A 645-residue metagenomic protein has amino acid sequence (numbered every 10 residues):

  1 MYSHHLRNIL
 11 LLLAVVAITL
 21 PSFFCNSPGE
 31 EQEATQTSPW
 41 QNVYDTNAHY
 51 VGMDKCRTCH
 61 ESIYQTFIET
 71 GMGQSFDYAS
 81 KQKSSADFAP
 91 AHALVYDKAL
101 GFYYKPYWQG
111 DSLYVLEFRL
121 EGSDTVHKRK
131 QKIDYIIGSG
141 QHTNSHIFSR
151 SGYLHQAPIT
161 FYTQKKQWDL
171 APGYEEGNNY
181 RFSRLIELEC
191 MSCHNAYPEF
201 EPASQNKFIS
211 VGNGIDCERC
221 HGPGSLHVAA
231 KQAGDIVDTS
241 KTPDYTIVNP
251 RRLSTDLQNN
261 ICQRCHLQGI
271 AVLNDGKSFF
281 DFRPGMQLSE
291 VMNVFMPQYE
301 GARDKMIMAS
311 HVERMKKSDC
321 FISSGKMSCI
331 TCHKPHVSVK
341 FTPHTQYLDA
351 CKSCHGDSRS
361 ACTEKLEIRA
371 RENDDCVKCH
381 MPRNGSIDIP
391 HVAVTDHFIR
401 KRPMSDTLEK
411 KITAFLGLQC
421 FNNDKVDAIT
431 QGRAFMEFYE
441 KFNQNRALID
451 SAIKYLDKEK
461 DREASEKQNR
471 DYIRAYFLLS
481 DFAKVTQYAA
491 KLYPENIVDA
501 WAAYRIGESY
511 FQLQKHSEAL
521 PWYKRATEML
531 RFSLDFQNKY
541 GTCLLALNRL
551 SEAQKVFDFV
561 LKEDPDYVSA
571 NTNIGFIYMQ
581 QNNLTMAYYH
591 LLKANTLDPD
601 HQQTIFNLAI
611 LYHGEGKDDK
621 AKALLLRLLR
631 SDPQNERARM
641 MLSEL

Functional and structural regions predicted by a protein language model:
G29-W40, Y44-N47, S62-S139, S145-R150 (+3 more regions): Primarily the internal scaffold of c-type cytochrome electron-transfer domains, especially repeated/multiheme c-type
N422-E440, E463-R474, A500-R505: Amphipathic alpha-helical repeat scaffolds of TPR domains
R446-D450, S480-Q487, Q514-R525, A546-F559 (+2 more regions): Structural signature of tandem alpha-helical TPR/SEL1-like repeats, specifically the intra-repeat loop/turn
D461-R462, P494-E495, M529, E563 (+2 more regions): Structural marker of alpha-solenoid helical repeat scaffolds
E466-K467, D499-W501, S533-D535, V568-S569 (+2 more regions): Helix-start (N-cap) detector for alpha-helical repeat units in TPR-like alpha-solenoids, especially tetratricopeptide
I610, G614-L645: Terminal, low-structured helical/coil segments at or just beyond the last alpha-helical repeat
